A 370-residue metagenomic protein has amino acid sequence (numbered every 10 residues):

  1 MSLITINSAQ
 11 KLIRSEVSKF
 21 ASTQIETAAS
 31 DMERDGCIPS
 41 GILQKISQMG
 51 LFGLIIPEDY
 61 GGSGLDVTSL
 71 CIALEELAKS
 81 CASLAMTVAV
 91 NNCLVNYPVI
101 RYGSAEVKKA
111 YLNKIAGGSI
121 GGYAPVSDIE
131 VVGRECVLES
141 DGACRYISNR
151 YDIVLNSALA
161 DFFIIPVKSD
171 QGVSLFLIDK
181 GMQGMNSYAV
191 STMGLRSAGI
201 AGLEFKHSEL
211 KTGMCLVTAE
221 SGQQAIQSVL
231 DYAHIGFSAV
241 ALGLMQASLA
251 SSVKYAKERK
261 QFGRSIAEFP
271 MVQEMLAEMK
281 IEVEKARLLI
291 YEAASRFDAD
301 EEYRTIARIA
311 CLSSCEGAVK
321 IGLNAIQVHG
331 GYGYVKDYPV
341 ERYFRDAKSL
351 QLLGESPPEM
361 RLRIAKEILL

Functional and structural regions predicted by a protein language model:
M1-S80, L84, V90, Y102-V107 (+3 more regions): Alpha-helical interface subdomain recognition
G64-L74, E130-V132, E204, E209-L210: Structural signature of FAD isoalloxazine-binding scaffolds in flavoprotein oxidoreductases
N91-N96: Well-ordered alpha-helical segments within folded domains of soluble proteins
I100-G103, E139, I165-K168, L177-D179 (+2 more regions): Short beta-strand-to-turn element immediately C-terminal to the catalytic PLP-Schiff-base lysine in fold type I
A116, I129-C136: Active-site-adjacent elements of ketosynthase-type condensing enzymes
G117-S127: A short, Trp-centered hydrophobic/proline-enriched beta-strand micro-motif
G133-R134, I153-V154, K180-T212, V217: Flexible, small-/acidic-enriched active-site or ligand-binding loops
A143, R150-N186: A short core secondary-structure module
